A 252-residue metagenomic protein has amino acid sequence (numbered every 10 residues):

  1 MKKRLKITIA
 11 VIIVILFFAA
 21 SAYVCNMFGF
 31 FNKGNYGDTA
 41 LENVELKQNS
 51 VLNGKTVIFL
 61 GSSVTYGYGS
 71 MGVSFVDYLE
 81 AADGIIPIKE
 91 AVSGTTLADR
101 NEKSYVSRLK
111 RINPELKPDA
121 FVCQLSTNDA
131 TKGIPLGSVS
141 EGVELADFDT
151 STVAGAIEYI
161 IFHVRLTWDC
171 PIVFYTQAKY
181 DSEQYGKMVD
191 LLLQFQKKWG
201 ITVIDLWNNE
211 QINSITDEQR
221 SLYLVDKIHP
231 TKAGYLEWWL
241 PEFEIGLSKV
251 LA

Functional and structural regions predicted by a protein language model:
M1-L60, V64-M71, A81, P114-D119 (+3 more regions): N-terminal secretory targeting modules
T56-I58, V64-D147: Conserved SGNH/GDSL esterase-like catalytic core that processes O-acyl groups on lipids and polysaccharides
D83, T167-W168, W199: Helix C-cap/helix->beta junction micro-motif
S104-S107, V153-E158, K187-D190: Charged helix-capping and loop-helix junction motifs
T127-N128, Y159-L192: Active-site segments of SGNH/GDSL-like serine hydrolases that catalyze O-acetyl group transfer/hydrolysis on lipids
V143-V153, K227-T231: A short acidic, glycine-rich active-site loop that binds or catalyzes chemistry on phosphate/adenosine moieties
Q177-A252: Catalytic His-Asp segment of secreted/periplasmic serine-dependent ester chemistry enzymes
